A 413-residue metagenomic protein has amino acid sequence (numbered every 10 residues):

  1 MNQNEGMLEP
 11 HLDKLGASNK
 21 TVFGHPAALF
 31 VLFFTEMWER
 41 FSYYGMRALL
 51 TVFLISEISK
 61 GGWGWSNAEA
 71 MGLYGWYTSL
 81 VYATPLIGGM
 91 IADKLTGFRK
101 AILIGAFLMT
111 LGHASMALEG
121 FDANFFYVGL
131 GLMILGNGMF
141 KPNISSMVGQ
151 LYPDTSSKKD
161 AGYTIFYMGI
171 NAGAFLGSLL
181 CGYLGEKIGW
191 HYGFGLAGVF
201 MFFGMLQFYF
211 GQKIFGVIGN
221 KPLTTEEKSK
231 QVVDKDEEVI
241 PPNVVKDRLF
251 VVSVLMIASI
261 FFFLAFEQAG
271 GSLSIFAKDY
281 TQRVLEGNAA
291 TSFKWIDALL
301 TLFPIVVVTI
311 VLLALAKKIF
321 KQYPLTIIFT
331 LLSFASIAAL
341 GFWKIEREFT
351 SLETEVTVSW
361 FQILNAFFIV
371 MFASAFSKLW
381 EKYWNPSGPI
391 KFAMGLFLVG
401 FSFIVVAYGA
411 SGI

Functional and structural regions predicted by a protein language model:
M1-A28, D154, G182-E353, A375-N385: Intracellular loop-helix junctions on the cytosolic face of multi-pass helical membrane proteins
T21-S59, G131, R248-A269, I363: Pair of pore-lining "gating" transmembrane helices in MFS-fold secondary transporters
A48, L86-M90, N171-I188, I404-Y408: A gly/Pro-rich, aromatic-decorated transmembrane alpha-helix motif that marks the paired, flexible gating helices
F53-T84, T155-A161: Extracellular/periplasmic helix-loop-helix junction of adjacent transmembrane segments in MFS-like secondary
M71-D93, K141, F175-G177, I363-W380: Central cavity-lining transmembrane alpha-helices of secondary-active solute carriers, predominantly the Major
K94-A106, K317-I328, E381-V399: Cytoplasmic membrane-interface "Motif A"-like loop-to-helix N-cap segments of 12-TM Major Facilitator Superfamily
I104-N124, S336-R347, E381, F397-I413: C-terminal ends and interior cores of transmembrane alpha-helices in multi-pass membrane transporters/permeases
M139-P153: Intracellular juxtamembrane helix-capping segments at the cytosolic ends of symmetry-related transmembrane helices
